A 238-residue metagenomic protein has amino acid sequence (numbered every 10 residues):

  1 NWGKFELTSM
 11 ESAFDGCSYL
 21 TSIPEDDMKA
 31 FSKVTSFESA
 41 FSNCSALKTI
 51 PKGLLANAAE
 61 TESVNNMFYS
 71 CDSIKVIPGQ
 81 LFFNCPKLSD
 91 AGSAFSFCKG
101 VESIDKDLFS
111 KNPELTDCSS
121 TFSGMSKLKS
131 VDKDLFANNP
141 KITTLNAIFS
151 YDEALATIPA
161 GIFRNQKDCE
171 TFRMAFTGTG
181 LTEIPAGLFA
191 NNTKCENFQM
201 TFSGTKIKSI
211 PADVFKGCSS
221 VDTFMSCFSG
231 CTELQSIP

Functional and structural regions predicted by a protein language model:
N1-P238: Negatively charged
